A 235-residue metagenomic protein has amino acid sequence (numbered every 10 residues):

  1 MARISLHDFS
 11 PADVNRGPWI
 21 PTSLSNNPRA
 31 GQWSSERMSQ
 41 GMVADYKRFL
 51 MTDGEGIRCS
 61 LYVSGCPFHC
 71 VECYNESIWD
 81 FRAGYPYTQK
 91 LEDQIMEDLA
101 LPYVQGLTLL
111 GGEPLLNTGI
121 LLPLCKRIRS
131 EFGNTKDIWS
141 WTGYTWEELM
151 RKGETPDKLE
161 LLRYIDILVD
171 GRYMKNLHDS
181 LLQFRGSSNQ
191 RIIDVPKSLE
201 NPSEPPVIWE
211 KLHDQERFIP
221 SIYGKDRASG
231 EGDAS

Functional and structural regions predicted by a protein language model:
A2-Y62, N75-F81, D214-R217: N-terminal [4Fe-4S]-dependent radical SAM core
S39-A44, I57, E72-L161: Conserved Radical SAM active-site core
S64-P67, V71-Y74: Cys/His/Pro-rich metal-binding microdomains
P114, Y173-M174: Short glycine-rich anion-binding loops that position phosphate/pyrophosphate groups of nucleotides and phosphorylated
G119-R129, H178-R227: P-loop/Walker A phosphate-binding loop and immediately adjacent motor/lid segment at beta-alpha junctions
T142-G143, G171-Y173: Short secondary-structure boundary segments
D166: Receiver (REC) domain switch/active-site residues of two-component response regulators
